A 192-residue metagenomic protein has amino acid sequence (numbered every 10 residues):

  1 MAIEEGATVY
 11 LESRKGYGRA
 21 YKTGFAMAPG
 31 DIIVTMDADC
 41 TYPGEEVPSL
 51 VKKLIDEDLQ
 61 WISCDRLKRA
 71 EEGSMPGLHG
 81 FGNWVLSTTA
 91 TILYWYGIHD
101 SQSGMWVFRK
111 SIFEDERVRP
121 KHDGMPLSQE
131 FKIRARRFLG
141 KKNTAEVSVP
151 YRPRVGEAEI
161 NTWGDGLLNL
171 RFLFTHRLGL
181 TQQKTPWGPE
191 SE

Functional and structural regions predicted by a protein language model:
M1-Y10: Acidic donor-binding segment of Leloir-type glycosyltransferases
T8, Q60, K141-N143: Residue-level detector of anion-binding/catalytic polar loops
E12-M27, G44-M125, R154-I160, G164 (+1 more regions): Acceptor/aglycone-binding surface of glycosyltransferases and processive sugar-polymer synthases
I33: Short aromatic/hydrophobic "clamp" motif used to bind/position activated sugar donors
D37-T41: The conserved acidic donor/metal-binding loop of glycosyltransferases
L93-Y96, R119-E192: Hydrophobic helical membrane-anchoring modules
